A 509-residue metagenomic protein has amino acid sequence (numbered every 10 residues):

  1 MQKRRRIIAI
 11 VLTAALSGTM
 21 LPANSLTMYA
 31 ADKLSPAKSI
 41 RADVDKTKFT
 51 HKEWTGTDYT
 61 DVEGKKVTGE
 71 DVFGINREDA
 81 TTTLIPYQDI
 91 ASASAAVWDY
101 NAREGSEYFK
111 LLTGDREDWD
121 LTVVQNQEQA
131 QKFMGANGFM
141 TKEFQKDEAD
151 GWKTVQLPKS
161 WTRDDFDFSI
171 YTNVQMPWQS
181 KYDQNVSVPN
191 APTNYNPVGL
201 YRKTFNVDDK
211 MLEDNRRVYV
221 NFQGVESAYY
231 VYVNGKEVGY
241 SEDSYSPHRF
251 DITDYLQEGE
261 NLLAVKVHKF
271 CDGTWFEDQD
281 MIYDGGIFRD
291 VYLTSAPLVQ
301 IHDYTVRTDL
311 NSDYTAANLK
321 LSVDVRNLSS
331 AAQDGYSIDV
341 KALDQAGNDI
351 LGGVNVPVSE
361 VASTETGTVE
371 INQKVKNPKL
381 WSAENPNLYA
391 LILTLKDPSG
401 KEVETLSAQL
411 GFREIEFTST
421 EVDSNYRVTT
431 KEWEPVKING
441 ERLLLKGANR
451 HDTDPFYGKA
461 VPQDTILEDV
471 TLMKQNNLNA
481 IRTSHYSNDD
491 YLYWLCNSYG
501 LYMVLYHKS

Functional and structural regions predicted by a protein language model:
L12-L21: Hydrophobic core
M20-K33: Sec-dependent signal peptide cleavage junction
L34-R103, V124, A191-D303, L328 (+4 more regions): Accessory beta-strand-rich segments of carbohydrate-active enzymes
T113-V198, V265-V299, V422-E434: Core domains of carbohydrate- and sulfate-ester-processing enzymes
R163-V207, L212-N221, E226-Y230, L298 (+4 more regions): Active-site-adjacent substrate/metal-binding segments within catalytic domains of carbohydrate-active enzymes
M211-R216, L256-E260, Q333, V375-L388: Short glycine/proline/serine/threonine-rich loop/turn segments at secondary-structure transition edges
V233, A316-S359, G367-V369: Beta-strand-rich binding/interaction modules
L298-S329, Y426-E432: Surface beta-strand/loop "capping" patches
